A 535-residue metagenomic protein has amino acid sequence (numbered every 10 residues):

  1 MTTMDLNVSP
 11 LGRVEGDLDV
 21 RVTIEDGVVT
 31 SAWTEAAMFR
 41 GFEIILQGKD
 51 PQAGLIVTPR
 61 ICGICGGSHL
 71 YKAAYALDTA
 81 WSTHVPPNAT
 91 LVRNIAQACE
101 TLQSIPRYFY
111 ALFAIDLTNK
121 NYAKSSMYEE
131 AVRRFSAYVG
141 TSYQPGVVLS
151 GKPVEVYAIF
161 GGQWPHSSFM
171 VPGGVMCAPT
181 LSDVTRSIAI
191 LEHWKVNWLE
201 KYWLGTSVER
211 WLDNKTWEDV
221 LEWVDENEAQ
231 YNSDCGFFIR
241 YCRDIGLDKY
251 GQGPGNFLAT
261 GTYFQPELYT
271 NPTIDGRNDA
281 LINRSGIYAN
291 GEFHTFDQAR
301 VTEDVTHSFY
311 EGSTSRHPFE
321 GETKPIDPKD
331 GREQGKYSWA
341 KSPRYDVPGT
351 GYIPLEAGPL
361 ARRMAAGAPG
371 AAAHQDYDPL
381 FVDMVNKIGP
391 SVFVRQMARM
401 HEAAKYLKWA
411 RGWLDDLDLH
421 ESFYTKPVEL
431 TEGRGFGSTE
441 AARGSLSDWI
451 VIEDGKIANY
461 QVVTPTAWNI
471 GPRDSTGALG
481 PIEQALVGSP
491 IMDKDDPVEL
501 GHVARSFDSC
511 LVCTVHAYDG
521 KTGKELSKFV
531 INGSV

Functional and structural regions predicted by a protein language model:
M1-R443, D454, T464-V535: Active-site bordering "gate/hinge" segments that shape substrate access to catalytic or cofactor-binding pockets
D448-E453, Q461: A translation/RNA-centric and nucleic-acid-associated enzymatic feature enriched in Class II aminoacyl-tRNA synthetases
A458: Catalytic-core signal marking the mid-to-C-terminal active-site face
